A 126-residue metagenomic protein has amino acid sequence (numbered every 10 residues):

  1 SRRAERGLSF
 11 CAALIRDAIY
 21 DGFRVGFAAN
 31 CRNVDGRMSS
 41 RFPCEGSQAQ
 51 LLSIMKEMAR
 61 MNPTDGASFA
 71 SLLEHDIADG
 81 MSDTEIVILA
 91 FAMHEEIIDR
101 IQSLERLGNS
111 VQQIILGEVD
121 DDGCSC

Functional and structural regions predicted by a protein language model:
S1-C126: Exposed, interaction-prone extracellular/peripheral surfaces
